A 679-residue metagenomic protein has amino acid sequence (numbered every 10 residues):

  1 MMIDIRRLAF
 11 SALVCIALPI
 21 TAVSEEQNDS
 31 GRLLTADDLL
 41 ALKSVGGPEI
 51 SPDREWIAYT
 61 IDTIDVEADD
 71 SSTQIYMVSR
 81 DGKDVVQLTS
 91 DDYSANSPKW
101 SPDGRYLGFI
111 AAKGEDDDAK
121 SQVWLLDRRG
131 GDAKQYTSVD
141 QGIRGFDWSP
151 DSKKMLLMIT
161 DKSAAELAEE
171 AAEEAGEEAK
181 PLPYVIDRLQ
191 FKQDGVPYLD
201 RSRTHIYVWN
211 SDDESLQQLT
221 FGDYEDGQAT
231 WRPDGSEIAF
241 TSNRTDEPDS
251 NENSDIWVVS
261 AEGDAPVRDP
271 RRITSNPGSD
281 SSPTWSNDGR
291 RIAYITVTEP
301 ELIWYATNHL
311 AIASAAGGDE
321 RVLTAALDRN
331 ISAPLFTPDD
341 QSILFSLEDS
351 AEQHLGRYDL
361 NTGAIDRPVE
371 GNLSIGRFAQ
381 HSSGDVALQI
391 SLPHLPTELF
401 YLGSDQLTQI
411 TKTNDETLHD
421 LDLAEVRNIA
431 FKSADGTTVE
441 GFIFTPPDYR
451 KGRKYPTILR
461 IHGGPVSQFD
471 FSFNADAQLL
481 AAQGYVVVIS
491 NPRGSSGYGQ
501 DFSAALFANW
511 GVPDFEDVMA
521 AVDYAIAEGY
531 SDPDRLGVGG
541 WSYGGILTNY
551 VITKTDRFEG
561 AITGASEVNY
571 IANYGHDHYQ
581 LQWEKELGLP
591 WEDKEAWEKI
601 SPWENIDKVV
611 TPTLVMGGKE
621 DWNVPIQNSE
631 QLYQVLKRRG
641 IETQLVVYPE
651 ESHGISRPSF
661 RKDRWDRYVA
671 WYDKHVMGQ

Functional and structural regions predicted by a protein language model:
N28-T63, E67-D69: Mature N-terminal segment immediately following signal peptide/propeptide cleavage in secreted/periplasmic
L42-A58, D92-I110, A133, S138-M155 (+11 more regions): Conserved beta-propeller blade repeats
E67-S72, E115-K120, P197-S202, P248-S254 (+3 more regions): Short, solvent-exposed loop/turn segments at conserved positions within beta-propeller repeat blades
S72-T73, T160-W209, S254, T307-L310 (+2 more regions): Predominantly five- to eight-bladed beta-propeller fold
S79-K83, D127-G131, N210-E214, S260-A265 (+3 more regions): Short loop/turn segments that connect beta-strands within beta-propeller blades
T245-D246, E299-P300, T413-D534, W541 (+1 more regions): Cap/lid segment of the alpha/beta-hydrolase catalytic domain
I489-Q679: Active-site-proximal cap/loop segments of hydrolase catalytic domains
